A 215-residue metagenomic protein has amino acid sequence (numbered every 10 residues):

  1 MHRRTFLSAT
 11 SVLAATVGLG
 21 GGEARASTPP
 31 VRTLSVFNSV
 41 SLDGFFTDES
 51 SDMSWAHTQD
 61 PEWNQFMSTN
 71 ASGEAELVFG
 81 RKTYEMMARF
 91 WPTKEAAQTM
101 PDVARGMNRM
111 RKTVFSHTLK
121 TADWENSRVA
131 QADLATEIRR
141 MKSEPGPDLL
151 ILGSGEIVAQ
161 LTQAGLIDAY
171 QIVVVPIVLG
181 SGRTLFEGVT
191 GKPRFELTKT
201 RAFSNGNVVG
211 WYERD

Functional and structural regions predicted by a protein language model:
T5-A14, S27-L166, P176-D215: Portal/gating segments that form or line small-molecule/metal binding sites
V17-E23: C-terminal segment of classical bacterial N-terminal signal peptides
